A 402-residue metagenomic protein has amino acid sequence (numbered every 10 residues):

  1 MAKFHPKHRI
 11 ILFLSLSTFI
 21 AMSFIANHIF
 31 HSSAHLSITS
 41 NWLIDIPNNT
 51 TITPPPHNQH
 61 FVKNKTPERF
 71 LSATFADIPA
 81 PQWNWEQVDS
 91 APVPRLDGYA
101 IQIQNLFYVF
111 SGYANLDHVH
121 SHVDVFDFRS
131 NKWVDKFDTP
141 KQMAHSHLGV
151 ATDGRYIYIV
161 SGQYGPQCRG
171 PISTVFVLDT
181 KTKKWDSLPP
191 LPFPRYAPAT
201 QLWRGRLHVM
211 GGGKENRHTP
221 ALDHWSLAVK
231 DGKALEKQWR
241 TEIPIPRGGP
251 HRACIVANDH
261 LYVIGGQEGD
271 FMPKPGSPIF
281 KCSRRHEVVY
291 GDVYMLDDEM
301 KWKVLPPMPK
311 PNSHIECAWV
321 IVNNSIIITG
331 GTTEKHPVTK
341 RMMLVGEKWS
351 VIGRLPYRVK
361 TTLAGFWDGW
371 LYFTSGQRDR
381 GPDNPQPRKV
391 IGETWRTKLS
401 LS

Functional and structural regions predicted by a protein language model:
A2-S402: Kelch-like beta-propeller repeat domains
